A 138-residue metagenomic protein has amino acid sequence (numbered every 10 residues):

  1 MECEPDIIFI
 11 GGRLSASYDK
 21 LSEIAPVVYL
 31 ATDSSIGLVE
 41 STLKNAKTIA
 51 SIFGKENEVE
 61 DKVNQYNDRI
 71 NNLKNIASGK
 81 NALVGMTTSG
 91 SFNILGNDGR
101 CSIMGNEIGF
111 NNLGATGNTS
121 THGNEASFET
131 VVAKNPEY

Functional and structural regions predicted by a protein language model:
M1-D33, N81, M86-S89, N93-Y138: Binding-cleft/active-site segments that stabilize strongly anionic ligands or cofactors
S17-S89: Extracytoplasmic substrate-binding proteins
